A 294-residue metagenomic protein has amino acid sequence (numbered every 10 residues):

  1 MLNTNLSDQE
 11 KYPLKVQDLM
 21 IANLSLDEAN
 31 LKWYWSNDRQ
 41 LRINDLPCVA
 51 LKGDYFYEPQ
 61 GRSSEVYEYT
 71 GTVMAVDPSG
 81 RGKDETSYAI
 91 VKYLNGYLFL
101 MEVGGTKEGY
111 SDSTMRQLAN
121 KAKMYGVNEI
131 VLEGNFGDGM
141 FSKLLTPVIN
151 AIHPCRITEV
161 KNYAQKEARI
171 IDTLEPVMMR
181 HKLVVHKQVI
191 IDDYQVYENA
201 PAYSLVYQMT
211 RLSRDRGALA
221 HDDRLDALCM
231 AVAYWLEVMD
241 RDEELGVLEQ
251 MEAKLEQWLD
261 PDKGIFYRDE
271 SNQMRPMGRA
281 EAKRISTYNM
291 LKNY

Functional and structural regions predicted by a protein language model:
M1, L174, A227: A residue-level signal for conserved active-site and pocket-lining positions in enzyme catalytic cores
M1-V76: ATPase catalytic-site recognition across NTP-hydrolyzing enzymes
V66-Y93, A227: Gly/Thr-rich phosphate-binding beta-strand-loop-beta motif of the actin/hexokinase/Hsp70
G71-V73, V127-N128, I265: DNA transaction DNA-binding modules
V73-A75, K182-H186, L245-G246: Short hydrophobic beta-strand segments
P78, G134, D223-R224: Generic detector of well-ordered alpha-helical packing
A89-L212, D269-Y294: Mg2+-dependent endonuclease catalytic cores in nucleic-acid-processing enzymes, primarily RNase H-like
Y207-Q273: Charge-patterned, long linear interaction tracts outside catalytic cores
